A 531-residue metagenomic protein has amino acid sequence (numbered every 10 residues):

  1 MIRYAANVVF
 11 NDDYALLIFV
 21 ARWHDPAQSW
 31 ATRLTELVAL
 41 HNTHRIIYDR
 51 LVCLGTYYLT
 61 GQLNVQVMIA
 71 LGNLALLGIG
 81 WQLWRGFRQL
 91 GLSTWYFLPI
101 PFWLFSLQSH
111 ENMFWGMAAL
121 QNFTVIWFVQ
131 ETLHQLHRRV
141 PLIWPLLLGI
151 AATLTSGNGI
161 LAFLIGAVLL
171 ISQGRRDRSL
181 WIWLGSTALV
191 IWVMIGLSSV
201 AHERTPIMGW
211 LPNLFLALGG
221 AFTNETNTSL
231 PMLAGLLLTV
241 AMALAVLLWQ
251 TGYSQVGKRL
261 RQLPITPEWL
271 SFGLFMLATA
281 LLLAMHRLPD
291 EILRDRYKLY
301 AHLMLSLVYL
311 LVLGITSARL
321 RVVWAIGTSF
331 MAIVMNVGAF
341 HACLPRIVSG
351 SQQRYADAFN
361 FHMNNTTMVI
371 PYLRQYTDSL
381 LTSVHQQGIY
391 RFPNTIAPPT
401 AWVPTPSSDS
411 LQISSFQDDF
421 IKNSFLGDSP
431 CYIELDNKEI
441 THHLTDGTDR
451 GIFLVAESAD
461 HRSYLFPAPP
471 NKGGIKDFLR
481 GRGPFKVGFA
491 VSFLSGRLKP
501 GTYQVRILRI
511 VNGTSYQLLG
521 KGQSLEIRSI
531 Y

Functional and structural regions predicted by a protein language model:
M1-T43, I47, C53, Y57-T94 (+9 more regions): Intrinsically disordered, polar/acidic, low-complexity terminal segments
R3, T56-L59, F105-W115, V193-A201 (+3 more regions): Juxtamembrane "helix-exit" motif on the non-cytosolic side of transmembrane helices
D25, A39-T60, R175-W249, T279-L282: Membrane-lumen/periplasm interface segments of specific transmembrane helices in polyprenyl phosphate-linked
L83-S106, W127: Transmembrane-helix signature of polytopic, membrane-embedded enzymes that assemble or transfer cell-envelope glycans
F97-L104, W183-W192, R259-H286: Transmembrane alpha-helix segments characteristic of polytopic inner-membrane glycan-assembly/cell-envelope
M113, Q121-N122, E291-G314: Hydrophobic/aromatic-rich transmembrane helices and adjacent perimembrane loops
Q121-W144, F163, M304-L307: Specific aromatic-rich, kink-prone transmembrane helix
Q130, P141-L170: Membrane-interface alpha helices of multi-pass inner-membrane proteins
